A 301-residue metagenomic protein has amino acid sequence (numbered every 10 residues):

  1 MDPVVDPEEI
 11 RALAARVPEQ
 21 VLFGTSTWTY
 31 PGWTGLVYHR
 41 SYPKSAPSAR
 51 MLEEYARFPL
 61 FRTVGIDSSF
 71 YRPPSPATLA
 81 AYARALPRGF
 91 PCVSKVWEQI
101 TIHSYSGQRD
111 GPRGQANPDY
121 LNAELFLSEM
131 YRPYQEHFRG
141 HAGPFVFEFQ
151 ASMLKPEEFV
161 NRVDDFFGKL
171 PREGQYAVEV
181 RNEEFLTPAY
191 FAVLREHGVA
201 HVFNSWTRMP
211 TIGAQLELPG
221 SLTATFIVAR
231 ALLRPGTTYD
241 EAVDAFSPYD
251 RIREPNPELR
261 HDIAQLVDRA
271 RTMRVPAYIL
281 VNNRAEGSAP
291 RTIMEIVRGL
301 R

Functional and structural regions predicted by a protein language model:
M1-R301: Residues lining hydrophobic/aromatic ligand-binding pockets adjacent to catalytic sites
